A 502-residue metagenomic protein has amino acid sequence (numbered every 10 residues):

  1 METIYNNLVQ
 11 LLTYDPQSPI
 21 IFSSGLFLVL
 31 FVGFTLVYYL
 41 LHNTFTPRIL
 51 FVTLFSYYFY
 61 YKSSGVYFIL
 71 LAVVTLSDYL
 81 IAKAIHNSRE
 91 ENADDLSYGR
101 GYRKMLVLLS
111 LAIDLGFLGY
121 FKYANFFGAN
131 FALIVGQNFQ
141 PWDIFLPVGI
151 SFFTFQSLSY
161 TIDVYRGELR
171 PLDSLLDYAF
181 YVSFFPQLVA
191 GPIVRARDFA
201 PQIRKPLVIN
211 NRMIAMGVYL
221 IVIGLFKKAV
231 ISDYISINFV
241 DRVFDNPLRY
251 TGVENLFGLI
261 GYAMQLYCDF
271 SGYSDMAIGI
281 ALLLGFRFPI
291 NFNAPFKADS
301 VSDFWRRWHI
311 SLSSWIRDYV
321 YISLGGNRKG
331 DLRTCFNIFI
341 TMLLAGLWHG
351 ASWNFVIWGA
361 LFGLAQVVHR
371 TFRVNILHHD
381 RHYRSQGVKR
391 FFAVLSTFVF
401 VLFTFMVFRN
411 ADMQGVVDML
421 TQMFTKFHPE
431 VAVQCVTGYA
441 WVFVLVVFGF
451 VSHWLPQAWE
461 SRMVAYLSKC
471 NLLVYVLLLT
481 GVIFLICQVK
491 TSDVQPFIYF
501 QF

Functional and structural regions predicted by a protein language model:
E2-Q501: Membrane-embedded transmembrane alpha-helical bundles that form the catalytic cores of multi-pass lipid-modifying
